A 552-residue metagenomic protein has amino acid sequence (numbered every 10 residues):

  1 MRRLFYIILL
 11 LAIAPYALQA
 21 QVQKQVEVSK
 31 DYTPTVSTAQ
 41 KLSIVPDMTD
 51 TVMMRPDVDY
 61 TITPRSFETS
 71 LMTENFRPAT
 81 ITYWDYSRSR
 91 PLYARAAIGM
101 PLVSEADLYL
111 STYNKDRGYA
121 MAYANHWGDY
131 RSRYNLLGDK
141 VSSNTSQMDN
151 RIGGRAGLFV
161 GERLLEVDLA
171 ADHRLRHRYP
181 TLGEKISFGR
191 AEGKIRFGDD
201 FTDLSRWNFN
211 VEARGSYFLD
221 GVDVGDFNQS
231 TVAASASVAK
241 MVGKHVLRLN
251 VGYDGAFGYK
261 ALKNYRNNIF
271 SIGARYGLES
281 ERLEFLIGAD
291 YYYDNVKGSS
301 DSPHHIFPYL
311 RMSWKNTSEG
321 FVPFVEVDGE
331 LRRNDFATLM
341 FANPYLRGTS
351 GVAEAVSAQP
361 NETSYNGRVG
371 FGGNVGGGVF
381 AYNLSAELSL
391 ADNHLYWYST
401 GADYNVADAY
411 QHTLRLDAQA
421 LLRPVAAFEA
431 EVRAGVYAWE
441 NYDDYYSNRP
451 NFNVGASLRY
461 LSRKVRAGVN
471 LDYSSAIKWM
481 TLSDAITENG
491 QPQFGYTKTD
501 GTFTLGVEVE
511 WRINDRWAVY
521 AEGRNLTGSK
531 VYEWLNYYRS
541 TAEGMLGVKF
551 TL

Functional and structural regions predicted by a protein language model:
L4-I13: Sec-dependent N-terminal signal peptides
Q19-W84: N-terminal periplasmic/intermembrane-space "pro-region" immediately following the signal or transit peptide
E74-P78, D85-A94, I98-L136, N144-I152 (+2 more regions): Outer-membrane beta-barrel translocator/receptor signature
R88-M100, A106, A124-G128, A171-H173 (+7 more regions): Transmembrane beta-strand segments that form the barrel wall of outer-membrane beta-barrel proteins
S89, K115-Y119, L158-L164, L204-R206 (+8 more regions): Strand-connecting loop/turn motifs
A94, N295-L552: Exposed, low-structure sequence patches enriched in small/polar residues
R95-D107, D116, N144-M148, V222-N228 (+5 more regions): Solvent-exposed loop/turn segments connecting transmembrane beta-strands in outer-membrane beta-barrel proteins
D129-G153, G157, L165-N208, E212-T231 (+1 more regions): Flexible loop and strand-edge segments within Gram-negative outer membrane beta-barrel domains
